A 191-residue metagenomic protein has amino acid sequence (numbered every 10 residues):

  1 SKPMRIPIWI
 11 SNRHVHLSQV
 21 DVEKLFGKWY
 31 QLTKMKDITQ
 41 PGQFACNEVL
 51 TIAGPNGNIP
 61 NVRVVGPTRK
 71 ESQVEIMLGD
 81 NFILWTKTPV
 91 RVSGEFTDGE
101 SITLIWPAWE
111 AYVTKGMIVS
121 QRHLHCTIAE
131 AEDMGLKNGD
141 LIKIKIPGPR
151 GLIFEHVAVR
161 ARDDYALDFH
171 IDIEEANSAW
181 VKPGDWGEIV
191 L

Functional and structural regions predicted by a protein language model:
S1-P3: Short, Lys/Arg-enriched N-terminal segments with co-localized hydrophobic residues within the first ~10-30 amino acids
P7-P55, P60-P107, Y112-P147, E155-W186: Short beta-strand-centered segments at strand-helix junctions
E188-L191: C-terminal edge-of-domain segments
